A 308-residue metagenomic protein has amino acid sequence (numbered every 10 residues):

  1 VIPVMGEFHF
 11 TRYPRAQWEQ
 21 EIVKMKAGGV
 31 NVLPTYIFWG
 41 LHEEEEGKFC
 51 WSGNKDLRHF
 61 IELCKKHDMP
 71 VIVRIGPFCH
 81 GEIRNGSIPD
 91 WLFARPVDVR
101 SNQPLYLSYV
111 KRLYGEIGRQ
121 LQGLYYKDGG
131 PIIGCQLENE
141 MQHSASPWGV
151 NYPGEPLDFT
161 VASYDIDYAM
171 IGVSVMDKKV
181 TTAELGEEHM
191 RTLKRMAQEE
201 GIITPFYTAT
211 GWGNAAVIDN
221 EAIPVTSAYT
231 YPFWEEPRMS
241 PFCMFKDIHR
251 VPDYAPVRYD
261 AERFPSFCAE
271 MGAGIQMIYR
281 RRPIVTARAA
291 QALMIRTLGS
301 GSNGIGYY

Functional and structural regions predicted by a protein language model:
V1-I2, G29-N31, K65-V71, Y126-I133 (+4 more regions): Short, well-ordered coil/turn segments that N-cap beta-strands
V1-R12: Boundary/entry segment of secreted carbohydrate-active catalytic domains
H9-T11, L33-G40, R74-I83, I133-M141 (+3 more regions): Short, solvent-exposed turn/loop segments enriched in Gly/Ser/Thr/Pro and often Arg
T11-A27, T286-T297: Short, acidic/polar
W18-G86, D90-W91, L193-Q198: Aromatic-lined substrate-binding rim segments of carbohydrate-active enzymes
C79-L121: Active-site-adjacent "subsite" loops/lids of carbohydrate-active enzymes
E140-G149, G186-E188, T192-R250: Substrate-binding cleft/loops of secretory-pathway carbohydrate-active enzymes
T192-P205, R238-Y307: Catalytic-core region of carbohydrate-active enzymes that cleave or remodel glycosidic bonds
